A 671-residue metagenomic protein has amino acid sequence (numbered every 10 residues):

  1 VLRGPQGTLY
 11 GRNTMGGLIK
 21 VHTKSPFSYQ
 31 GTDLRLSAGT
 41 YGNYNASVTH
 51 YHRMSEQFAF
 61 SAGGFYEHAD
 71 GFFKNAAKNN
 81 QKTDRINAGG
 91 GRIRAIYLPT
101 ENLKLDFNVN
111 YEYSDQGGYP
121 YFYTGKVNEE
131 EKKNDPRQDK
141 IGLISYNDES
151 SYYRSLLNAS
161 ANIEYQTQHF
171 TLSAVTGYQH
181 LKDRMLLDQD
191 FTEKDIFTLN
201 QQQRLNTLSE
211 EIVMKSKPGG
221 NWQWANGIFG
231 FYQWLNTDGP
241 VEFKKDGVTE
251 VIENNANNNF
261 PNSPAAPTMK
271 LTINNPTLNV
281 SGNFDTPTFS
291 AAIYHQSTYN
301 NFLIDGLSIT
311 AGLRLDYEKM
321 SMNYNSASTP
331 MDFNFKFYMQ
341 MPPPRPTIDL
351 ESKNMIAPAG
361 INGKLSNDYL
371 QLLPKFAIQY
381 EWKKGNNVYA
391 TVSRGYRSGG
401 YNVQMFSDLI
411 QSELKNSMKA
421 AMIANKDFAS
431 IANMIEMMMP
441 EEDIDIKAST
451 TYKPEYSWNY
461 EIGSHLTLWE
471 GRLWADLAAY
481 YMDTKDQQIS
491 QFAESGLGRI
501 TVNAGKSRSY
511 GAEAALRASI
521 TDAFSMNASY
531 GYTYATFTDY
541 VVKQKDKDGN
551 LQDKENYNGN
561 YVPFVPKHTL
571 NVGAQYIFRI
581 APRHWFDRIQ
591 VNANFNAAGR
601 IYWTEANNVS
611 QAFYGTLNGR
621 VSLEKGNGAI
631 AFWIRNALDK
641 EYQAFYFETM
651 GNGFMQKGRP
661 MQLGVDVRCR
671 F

Functional and structural regions predicted by a protein language model:
T8-N75, Q81-G91, N102, S155-A159 (+3 more regions): Outer-membrane beta-barrel translocator/receptor signature
P26-G31, S55-Q57, E101-N102, H169 (+7 more regions): Short loop/turn motifs that connect adjacent beta-strands in outer-membrane beta-barrel proteins
S28-Y29, S37, R53-Y146, L181-I196 (+2 more regions): Periplasmic-side early beta-strands and strand-to-turn transitions of outer-membrane beta-barrels
K74-K82, Y119-I144, D190-F197, P240-S281 (+5 more regions): Solvent-exposed loop segments that connect transmembrane elements
N108-N110, R154-L181, L199-N334, Y369 (+2 more regions): Face-selective signature of the C-terminal outer-membrane beta-barrel domain
N162-L187, N387-Y389, Q404, I410-V502 (+2 more regions): Membrane-embedded beta-barrel scaffold of Gram-negative outer-membrane proteins
K215, G219, A225, F229-F231 (+4 more regions): Gram-negative outer-membrane beta-barrel transporters
Y396, F595-T604, S622-F671: C-terminal beta-signal and adjacent terminal beta-strands/loops of Gram-negative outer-membrane beta-barrel proteins
